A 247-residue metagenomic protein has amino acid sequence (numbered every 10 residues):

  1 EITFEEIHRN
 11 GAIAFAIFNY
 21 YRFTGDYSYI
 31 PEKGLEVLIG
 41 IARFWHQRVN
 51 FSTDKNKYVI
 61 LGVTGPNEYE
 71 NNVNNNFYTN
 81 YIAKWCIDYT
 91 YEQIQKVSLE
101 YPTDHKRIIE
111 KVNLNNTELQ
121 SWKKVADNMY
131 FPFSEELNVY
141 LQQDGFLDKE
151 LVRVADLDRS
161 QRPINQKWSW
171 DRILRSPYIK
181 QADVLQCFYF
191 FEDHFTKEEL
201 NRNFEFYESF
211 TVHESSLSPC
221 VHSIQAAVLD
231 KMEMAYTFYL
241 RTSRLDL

Functional and structural regions predicted by a protein language model:
E1, F44-L114: Acidic/histidine-rich catalytic neighborhood
E1-N50, T79-N80, I87-T90, I94: Aromatic-rich carbohydrate-recognition surfaces in CAZymes
E6, F15, N19, E32 (+2 more regions): Active-site core of glycosidic bond-cleaving carbohydrate-active enzymes
G11, K33-G34, G62-E68, V73 (+5 more regions): Solvent-exposed, flexible loop/coil residues
Y21-G25, Y29, N67-E70, N74 (+1 more regions): Short coil/turn segments at secondary-structure junctions
R22, D26, Q47, F51 (+5 more regions): Short, well-ordered loop/turn and helix-capping segments at boundaries between secondary-structure elements and domains
I30-I39, Y58-V63, D104, T237-R241: Beta-strand segments within the central parallel beta-sheet cores of soluble alpha/beta enzyme folds
